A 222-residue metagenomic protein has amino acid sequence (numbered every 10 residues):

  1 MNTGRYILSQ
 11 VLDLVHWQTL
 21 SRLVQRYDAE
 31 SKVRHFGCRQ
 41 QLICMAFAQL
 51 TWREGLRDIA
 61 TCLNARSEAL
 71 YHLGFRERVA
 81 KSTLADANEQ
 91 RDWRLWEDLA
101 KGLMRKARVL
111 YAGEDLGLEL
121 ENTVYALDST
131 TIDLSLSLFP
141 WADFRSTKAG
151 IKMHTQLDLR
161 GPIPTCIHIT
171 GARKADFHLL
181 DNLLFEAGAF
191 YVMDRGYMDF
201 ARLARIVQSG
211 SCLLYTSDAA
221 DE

Functional and structural regions predicted by a protein language model:
M1-W52, Y71, L95: Dynamic "connector" segments at or just before major functional cores
C44, I59, R78-L84, V124-T131 (+5 more regions): Short, conserved catalytic/metal-binding motifs centered on acidic residues
L50-D58, I163: Short helix-capping/linker segments at secondary-structure and domain boundaries
L56-L73: DNA-recognition alpha helix
A85-L157: Active-site-proximal, Lys/Arg-enriched surface segment that forms a nucleic-acid-binding/basic interface patch
R145-G188: Electropositive, glycine- and tryptophan-enriched low-complexity nucleic-acid-binding patches
A201-L214: A short alpha/beta connector and helix-capping loop motif
Y215-A220: Conserved small/polar residues in nucleotide/adenosyl-binding loops
